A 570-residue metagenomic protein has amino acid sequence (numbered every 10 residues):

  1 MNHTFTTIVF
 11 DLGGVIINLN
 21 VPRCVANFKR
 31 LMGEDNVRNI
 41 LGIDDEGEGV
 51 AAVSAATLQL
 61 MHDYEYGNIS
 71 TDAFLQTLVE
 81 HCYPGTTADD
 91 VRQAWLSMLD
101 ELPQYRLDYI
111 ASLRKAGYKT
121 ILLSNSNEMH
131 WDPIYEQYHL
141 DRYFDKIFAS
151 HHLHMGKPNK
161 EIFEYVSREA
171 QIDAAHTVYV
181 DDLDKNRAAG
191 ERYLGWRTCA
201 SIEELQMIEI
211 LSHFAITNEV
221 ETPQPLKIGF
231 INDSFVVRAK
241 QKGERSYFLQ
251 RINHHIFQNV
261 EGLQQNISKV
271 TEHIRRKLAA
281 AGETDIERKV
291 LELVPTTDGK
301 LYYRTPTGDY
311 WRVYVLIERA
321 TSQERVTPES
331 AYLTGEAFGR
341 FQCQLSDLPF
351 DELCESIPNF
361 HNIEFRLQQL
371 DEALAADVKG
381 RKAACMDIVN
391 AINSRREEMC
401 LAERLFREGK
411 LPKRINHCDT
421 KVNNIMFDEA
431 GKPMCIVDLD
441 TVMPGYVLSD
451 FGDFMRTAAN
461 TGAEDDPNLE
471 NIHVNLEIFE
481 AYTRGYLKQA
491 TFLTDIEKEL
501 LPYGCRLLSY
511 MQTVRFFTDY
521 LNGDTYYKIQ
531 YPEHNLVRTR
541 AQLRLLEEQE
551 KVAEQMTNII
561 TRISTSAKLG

Functional and structural regions predicted by a protein language model:
N2-A52: Active-site neighborhood of HAD-like aspartate-dependent phosphohydrolases
S54-R92: A metal-dependent, Asp-based hydrolase signature
D72, E80, T86-I121, D132 (+1 more regions): Short, acidic loop-to-helix structural element flanking the phosphoryl-transfer center in phosphate-processing enzymes
G156-D184: Conserved Lys-Pro-Asp/Glu-containing loop-to-beta segment of HAD-superfamily phosphomonoesterases, centered on
A174-L205: Acidic, Mg2+-coordinating phosphoryl-transfer loop and its flanking beta/alpha structural elements, shared across
T217, Q224-I228, Q250-R251, F257-E261 (+7 more regions): ATP-dependent phospho-/nucleotidyl transfer catalytic cores
P223, F230-Y247, R251-Q368, V447 (+2 more regions): Conserved ATP-binding subdomain of kinase catalytic cores across diverse folds
L448-F492, L507-Y526: Active-site activation/catalytic loop segments of kinase-like enzymes and analogous catalytic loops in related
